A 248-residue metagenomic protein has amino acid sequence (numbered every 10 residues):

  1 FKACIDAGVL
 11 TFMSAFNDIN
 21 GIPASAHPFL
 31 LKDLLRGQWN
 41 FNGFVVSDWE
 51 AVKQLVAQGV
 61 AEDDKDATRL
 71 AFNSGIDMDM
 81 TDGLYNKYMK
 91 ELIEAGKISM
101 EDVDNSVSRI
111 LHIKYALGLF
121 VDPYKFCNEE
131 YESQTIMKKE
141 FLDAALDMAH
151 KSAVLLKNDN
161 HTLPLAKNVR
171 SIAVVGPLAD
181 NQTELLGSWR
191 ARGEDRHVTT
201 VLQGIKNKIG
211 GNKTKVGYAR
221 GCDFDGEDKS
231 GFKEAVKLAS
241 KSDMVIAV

Functional and structural regions predicted by a protein language model:
F1-V248: Glycoside hydrolase catalytic-domain context in secreted enzymes
